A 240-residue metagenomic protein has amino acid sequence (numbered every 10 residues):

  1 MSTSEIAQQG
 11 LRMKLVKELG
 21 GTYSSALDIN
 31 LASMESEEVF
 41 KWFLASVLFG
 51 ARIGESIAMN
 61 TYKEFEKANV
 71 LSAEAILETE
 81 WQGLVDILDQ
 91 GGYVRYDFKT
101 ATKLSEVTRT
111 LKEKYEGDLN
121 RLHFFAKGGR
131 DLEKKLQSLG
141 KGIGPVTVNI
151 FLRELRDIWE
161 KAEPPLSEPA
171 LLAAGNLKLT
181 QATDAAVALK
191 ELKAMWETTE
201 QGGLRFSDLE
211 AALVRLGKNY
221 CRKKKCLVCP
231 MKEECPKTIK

Functional and structural regions predicted by a protein language model:
M1-L31, G129-K134, L139, P145-K240: C-terminal accessory module of base-excision DNA glycosylases/AP lyases that mediates lesion recognition and DNA
L27-N30, M34, V39, S46-V47 (+1 more regions): Long, amphipathic alpha-helical "stalk/connector" segments that mediate intersubunit docking and mechanical coupling
F43-L48, L88, L104, T108 (+3 more regions): Short alpha-helical scaffolding segments that buttress acidic/His motifs in well-ordered protein cores
L44-I57, V94: A short secondary-structure junction motif
A51-I53, N69-V70, K112, R156 (+1 more regions): Short alpha-helix boundary/capping elements
T61-E64: Short Gly/aromatic-enriched secondary-structure transition segments
A68-L139: Alpha-helical ds-nucleic-acid-binding substructure associated with the helix-hairpin-helix region of base-excision DNA
